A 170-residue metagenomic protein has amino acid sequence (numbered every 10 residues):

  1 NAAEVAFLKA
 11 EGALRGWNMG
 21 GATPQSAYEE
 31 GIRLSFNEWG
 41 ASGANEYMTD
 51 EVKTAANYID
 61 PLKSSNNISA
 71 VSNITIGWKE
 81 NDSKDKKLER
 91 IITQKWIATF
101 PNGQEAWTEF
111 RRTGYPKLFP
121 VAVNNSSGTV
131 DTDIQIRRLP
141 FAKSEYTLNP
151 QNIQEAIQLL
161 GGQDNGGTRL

Functional and structural regions predicted by a protein language model:
N1-N18, Y28-S35, L88-P101: Extended, hydrophobic/aromatic-rich amphipathic alpha-helical segments that build helical scaffolds
F36-L170: C-terminal functional modules
